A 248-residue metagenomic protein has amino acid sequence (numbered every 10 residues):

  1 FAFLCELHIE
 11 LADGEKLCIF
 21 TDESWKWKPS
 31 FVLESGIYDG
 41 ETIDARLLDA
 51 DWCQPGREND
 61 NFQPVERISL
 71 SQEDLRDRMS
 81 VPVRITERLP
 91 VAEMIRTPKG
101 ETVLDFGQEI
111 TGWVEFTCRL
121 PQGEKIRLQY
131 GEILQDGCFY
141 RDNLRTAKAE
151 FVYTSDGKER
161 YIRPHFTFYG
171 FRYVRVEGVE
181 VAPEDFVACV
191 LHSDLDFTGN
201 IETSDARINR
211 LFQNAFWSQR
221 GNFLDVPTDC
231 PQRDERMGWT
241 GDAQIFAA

Functional and structural regions predicted by a protein language model:
F1-Q232, G241-D242: Extracellular/oxidizing-compartment recognition motifs
W239-A248: Well-ordered alpha-helical segments within folded domains of soluble proteins
